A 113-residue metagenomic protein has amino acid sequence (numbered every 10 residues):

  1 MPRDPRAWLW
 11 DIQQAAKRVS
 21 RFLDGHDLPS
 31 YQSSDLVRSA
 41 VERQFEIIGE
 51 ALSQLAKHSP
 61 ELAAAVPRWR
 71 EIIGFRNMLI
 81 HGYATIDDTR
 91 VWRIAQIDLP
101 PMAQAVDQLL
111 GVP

Functional and structural regions predicted by a protein language model:
M1-P113: Solvent-exposed interaction patches of small proteins and small membrane subunits
